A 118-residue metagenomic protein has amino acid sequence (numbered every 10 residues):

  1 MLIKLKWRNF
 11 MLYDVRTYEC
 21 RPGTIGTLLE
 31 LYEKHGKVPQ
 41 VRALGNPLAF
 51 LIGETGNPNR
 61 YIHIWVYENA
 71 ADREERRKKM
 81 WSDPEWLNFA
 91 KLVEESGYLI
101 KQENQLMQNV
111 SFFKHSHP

Functional and structural regions predicted by a protein language model:
L2-P118: Short S/T/G/P-rich N-terminal loop/turn motif that feeds into the first structured element of a domain
